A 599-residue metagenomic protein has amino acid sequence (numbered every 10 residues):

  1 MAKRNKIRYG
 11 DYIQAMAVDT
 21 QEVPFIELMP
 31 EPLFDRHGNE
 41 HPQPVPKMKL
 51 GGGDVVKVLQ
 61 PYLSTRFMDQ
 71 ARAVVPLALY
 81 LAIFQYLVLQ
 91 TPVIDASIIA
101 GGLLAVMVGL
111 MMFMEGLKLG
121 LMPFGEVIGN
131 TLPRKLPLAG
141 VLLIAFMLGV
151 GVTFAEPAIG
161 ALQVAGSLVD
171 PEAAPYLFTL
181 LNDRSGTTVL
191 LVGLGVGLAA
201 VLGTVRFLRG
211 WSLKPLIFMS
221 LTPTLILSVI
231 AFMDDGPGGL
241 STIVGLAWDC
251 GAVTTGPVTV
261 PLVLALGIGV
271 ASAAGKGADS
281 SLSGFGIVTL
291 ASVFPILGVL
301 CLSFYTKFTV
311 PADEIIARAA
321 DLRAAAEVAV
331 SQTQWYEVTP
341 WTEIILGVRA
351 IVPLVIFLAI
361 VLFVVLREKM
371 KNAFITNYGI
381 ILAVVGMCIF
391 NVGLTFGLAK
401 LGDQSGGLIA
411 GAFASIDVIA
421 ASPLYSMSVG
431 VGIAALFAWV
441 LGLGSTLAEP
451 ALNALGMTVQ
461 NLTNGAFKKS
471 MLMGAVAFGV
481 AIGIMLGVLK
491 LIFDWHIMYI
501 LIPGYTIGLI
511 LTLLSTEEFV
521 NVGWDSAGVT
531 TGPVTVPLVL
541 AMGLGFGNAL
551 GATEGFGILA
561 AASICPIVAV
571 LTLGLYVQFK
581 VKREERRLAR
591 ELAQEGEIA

Functional and structural regions predicted by a protein language model:
M1-F67, E126-T131, L138, D170-N182 (+8 more regions): Intrinsically disordered, low-complexity non-transmembrane regions of multi-pass membrane transporters
A2-P44, G203-F218, A231-T242, A274-A325 (+4 more regions): Juxtamembrane and boundary regions of transmembrane helices in multi-pass small-molecule transporters and channels
P32-L59, V75-L87, M111-I128, V263-D279 (+6 more regions): Juxtamembrane interface elements at the cytosolic ends of transmembrane helices in multi-pass membrane proteins
P61-L81, Q85, V93-I144, G186-L194 (+12 more regions): Helical membrane-embedded segments and adjacent short helical loop/helix-boundary regions of multi-pass membrane
A73-V88, G102-M112, I144-G151, G193-R206 (+10 more regions): Hydrophobic core segments of alpha-helical transmembrane domains in multi-pass membrane transport and ion-translocation
Q90, F113-F124, V152-L162, M233-S241 (+3 more regions): Transmembrane alpha-helix boundary signature
L138-L227, G430-L511: Helix-loop-helix junctions within the multi-pass membrane cores of secondary transporters/permeases
Y176-L194, V201-L225, L240-L302, N464-L472 (+2 more regions): Membrane-core helix-loop-helix motifs of multi-pass transport proteins
